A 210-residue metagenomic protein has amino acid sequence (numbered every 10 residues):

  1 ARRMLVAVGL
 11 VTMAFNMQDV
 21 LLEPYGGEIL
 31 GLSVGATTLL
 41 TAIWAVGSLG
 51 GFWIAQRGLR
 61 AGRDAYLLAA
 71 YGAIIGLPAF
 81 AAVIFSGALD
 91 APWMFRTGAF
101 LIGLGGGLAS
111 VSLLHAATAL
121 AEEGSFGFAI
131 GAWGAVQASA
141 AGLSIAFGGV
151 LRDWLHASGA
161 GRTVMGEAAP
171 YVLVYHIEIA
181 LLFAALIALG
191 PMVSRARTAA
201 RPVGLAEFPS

Functional and structural regions predicted by a protein language model:
A1-Q18: Pair of pore-lining "gating" transmembrane helices in MFS-fold secondary transporters
V20-T37: Short amphipathic helix-loop junctions that connect adjacent transmembrane helices in Major Facilitator Superfamily/SLC
V34-G35, A121-V136: Loop-to-transmembrane helix entry/capping segments in MFS-fold secondary transporters and related SLC/MFSD carriers
G50-L67: Helix-to-loop junctions at the C-terminal end of transmembrane segments in multipass secondary transporters
I74-D90: C-terminal ends and interior cores of transmembrane alpha-helices in multi-pass membrane transporters/permeases
L108-E122: Intracellular juxtamembrane helix-capping segments at the cytosolic ends of symmetry-related transmembrane helices
V150-L181: A membrane-interface helix-boundary motif in multi-pass transporters
G190-S210: Intrinsic disorder in cytosolic terminal tails and internal cytosolic loops of multi-pass membrane transporters
